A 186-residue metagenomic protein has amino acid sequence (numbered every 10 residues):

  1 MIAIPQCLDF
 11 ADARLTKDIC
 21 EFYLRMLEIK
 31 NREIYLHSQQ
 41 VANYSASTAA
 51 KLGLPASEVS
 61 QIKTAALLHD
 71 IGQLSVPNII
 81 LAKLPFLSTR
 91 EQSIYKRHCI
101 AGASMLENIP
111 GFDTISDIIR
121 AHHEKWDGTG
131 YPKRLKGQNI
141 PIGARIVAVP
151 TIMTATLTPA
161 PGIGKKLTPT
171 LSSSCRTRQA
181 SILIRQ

Functional and structural regions predicted by a protein language model:
M1-Q186: Histidine- and acidic-residue-rich, metal-dependent catalytic cores
